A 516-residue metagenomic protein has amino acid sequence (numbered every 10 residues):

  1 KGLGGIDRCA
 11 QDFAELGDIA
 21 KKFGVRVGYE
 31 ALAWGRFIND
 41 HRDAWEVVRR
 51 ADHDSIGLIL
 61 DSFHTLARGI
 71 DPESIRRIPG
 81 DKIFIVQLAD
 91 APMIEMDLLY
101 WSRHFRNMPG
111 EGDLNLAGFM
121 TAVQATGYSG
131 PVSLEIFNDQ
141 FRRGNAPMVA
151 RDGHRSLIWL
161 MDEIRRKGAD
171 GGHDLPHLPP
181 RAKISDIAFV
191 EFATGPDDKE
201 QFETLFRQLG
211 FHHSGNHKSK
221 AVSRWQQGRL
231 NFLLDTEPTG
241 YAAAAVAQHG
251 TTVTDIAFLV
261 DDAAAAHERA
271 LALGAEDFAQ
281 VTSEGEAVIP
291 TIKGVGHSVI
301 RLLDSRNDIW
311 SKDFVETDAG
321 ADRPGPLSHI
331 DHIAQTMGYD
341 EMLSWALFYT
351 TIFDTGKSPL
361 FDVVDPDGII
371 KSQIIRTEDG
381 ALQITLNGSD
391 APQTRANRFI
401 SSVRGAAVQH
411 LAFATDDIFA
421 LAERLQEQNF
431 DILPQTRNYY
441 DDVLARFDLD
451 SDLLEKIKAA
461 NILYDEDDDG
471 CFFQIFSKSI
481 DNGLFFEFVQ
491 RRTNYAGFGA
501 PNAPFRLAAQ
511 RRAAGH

Functional and structural regions predicted by a protein language model:
K1-L58, A67, M148, D152 (+1 more regions): Active-site acidic/histidine proton-transfer and metal-coordination neighborhood in alpha/beta enzyme cores
A14, K21, H53, E73 (+3 more regions): N-terminal pre-domain/capping segments
K22-F23, D54, T126-Y128, L273: Helix C-cap/helix->beta junction micro-motif
V27-Y29, I56-L60, F84-L88, G130-L134: Hydrophobic faces of well-ordered beta-strands that scaffold small-molecule active sites in alpha/beta enzyme cores
A31-G35, S62-H64, D90-P92, N138 (+2 more regions): Active-site-proximal loop/turn and secondary-structure-junction residues that shape catalytic pockets, frequently
I38-W45, R49, H64-S129, R143-M148: Gly/Pro-rich active-site loop or hairpin
S133-G144, M148, R492: A short, acidic, flexible beta-alpha connecting loop/helix-capping segment that sits on the rim of active
D170-G215, Q226-A279, E286, T291-K357 (+1 more regions): Glyoxalase I/VOC metalloenzyme domain signal
